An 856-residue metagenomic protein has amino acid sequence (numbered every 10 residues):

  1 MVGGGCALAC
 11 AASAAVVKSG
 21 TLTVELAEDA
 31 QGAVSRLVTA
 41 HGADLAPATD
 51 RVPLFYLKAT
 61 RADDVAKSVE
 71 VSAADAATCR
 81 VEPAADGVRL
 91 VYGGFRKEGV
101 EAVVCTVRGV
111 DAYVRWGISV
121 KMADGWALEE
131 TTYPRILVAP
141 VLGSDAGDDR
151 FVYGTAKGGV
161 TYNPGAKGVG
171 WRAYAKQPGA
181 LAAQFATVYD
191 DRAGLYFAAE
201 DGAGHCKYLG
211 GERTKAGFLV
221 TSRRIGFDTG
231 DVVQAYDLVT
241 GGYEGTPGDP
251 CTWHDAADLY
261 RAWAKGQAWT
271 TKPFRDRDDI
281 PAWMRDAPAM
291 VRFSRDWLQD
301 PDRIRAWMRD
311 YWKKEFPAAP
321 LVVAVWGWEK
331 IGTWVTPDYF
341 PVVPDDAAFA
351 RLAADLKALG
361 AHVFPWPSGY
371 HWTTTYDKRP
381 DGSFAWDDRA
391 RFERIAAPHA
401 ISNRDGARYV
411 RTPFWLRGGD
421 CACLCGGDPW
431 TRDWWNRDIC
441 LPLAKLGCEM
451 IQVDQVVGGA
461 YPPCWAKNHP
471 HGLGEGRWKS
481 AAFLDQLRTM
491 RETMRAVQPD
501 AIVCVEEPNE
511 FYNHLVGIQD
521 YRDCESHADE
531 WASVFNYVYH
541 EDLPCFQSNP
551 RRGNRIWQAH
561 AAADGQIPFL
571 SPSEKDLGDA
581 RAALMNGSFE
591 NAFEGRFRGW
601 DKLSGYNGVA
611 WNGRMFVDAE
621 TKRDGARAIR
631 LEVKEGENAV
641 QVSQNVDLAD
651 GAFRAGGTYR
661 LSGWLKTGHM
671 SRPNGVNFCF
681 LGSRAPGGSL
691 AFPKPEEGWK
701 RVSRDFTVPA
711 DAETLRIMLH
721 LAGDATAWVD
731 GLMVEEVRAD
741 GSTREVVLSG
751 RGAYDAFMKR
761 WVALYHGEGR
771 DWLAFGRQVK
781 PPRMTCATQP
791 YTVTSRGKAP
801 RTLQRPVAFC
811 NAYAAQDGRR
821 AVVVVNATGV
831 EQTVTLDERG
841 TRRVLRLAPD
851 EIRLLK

Functional and structural regions predicted by a protein language model:
S13-T23, H41-Y92, R96-K97, A102 (+4 more regions): Polysaccharide-binding surfaces and accessory modules of carbohydrate-active proteins
Q31, G230-D237, A481-A582, E620 (+2 more regions): Active-site-proximal substrate-binding groove within the catalytic cores of carbohydrate-active enzymes
G125-Y133, Y162-W386, Y754-A756, G767-R770 (+4 more regions): Conserved structural scaffold segments of CAZyme catalytic domains across common CAZy folds
R285-D302, I331-D346, W415-N436, H469-F483: The substrate-binding groove and active-site-proximal loops of carbohydrate-active enzymes, especially glycoside
H362-L446, E525-V538: Active-site-adjacent "subsite" loops/lids of carbohydrate-active enzymes
C423-I518, D529-W531: Active-site neighborhood of glycoside hydrolase catalytic domains
D579-A753: Extracellular and organelle-lumenal recognition/adhesion modules and their flexible linkers in secreted
R843-K856: C-terminal beta-strand-rich structural cap/linker in extracellular carbohydrate-active enzymes
